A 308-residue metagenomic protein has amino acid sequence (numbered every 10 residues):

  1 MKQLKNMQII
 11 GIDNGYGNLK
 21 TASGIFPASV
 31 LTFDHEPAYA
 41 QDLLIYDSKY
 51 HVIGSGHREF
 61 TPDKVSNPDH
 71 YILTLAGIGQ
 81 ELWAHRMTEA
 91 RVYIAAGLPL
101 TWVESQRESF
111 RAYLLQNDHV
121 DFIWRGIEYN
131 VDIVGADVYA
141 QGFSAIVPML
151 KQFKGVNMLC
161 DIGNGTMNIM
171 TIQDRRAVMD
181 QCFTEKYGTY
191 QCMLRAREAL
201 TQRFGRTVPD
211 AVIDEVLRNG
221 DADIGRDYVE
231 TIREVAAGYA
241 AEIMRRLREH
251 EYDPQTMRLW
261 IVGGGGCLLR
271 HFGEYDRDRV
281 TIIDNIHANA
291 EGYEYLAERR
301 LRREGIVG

Functional and structural regions predicted by a protein language model:
M1-L159, R176-Q191, R203, D210-G308: Nucleotide/phosphate-binding catalytic cleft detector across ATP-hydrolyzing and phosphate-transferring enzymes
T21, I169-T171: Conserved blade-register residue in beta-propeller folds
I162-N168: Ser/Thr-glycine-rich phosphate-binding loops at phosphate-binding pockets of nucleotides, nucleotide cofactors
